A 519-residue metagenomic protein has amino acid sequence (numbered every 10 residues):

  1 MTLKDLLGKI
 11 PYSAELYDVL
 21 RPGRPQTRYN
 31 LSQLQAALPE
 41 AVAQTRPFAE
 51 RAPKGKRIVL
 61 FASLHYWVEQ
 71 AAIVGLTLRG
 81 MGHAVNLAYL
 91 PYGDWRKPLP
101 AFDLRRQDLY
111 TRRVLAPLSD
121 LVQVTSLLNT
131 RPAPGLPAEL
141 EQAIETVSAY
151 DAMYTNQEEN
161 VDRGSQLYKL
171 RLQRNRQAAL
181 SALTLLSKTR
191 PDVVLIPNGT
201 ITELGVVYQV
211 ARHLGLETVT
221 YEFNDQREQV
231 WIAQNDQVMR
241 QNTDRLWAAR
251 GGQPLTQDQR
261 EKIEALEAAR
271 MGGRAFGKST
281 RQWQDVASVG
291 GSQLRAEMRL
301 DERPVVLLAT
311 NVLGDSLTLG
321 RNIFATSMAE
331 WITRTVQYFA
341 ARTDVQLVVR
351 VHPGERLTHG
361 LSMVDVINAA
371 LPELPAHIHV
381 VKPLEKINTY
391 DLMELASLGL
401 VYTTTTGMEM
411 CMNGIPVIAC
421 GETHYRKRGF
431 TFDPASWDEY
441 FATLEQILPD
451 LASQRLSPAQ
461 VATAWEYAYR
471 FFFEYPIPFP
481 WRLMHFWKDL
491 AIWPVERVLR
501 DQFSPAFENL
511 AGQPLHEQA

Functional and structural regions predicted by a protein language model:
M1-R57, T77-R176, F223-D285, H485-K488 (+2 more regions): Conserved N-terminal ligand/cofactor-binding loop architecture of enzyme catalytic domains
F48-E50, L172-K188, R299-D301, N322-I323 (+3 more regions): Donor nucleotide-activated moiety binding/catalytic core segment of transferases that use nucleotide-activated donors
F61, Y66-L87, P91, Y208 (+1 more regions): Histidine-anchored nucleotide/phosphate-binding helix
S63-E69, Y92-W95, P197-L204, G314 (+2 more regions): Gly/Ser/Thr-rich loops at beta-strand to alpha-helix junctions that form or flank small-molecule/cofactor-binding
A178-A233: Conserved nucleotide-sugar donor-interacting segment of glycosyltransferase catalytic cores, predominantly GT-B
E203, E222, Q229, E385-F432: A donor-sugar binding/catalytic signature common to diverse glycosyltransferases and related nucleotide-sugar
M239-S292, F430-A519: Leloir-type glycosyltransferase catalytic cores
G272-A369: Conserved catalytic-core segment of nucleotide-activated headgroup transferases in glycan assembly
